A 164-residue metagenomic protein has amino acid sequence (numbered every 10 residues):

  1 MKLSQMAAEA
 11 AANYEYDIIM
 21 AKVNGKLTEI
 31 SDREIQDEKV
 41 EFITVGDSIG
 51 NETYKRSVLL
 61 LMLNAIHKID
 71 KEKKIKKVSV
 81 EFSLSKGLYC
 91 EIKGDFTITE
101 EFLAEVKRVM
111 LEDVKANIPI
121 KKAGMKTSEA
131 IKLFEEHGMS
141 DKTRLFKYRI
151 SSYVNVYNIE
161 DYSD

Functional and structural regions predicted by a protein language model:
M1-G87, E105-E112: Ubiquitin-like/PB1-type beta-grasp interaction modules and other compact soluble beta-rich domains
L84, K93-D164: Non-catalytic interaction/regulatory segments
